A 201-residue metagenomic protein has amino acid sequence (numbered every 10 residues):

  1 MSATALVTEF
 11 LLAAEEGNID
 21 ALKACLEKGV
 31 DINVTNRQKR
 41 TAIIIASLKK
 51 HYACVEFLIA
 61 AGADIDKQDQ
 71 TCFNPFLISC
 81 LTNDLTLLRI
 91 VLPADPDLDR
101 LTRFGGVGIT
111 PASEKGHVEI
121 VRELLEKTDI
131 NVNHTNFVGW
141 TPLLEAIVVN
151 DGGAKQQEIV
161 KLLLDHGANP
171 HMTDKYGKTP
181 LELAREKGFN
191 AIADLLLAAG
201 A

Functional and structural regions predicted by a protein language model:
M1-K28, R37-R40, A60: Intrinsically disordered, low-complexity regulatory segments in ankyrin-centric signaling systems
A21, A53-C54, T86-L87, E119-I120 (+2 more regions): Conserved ankyrin/ankyrin-like repeat signature
K23-D31, E56-D64, R89-D97, R122-N131 (+2 more regions): Ankyrin repeat domain, specifically the short helix-to-loop turn at the C-terminus of the second helix of each repeat
